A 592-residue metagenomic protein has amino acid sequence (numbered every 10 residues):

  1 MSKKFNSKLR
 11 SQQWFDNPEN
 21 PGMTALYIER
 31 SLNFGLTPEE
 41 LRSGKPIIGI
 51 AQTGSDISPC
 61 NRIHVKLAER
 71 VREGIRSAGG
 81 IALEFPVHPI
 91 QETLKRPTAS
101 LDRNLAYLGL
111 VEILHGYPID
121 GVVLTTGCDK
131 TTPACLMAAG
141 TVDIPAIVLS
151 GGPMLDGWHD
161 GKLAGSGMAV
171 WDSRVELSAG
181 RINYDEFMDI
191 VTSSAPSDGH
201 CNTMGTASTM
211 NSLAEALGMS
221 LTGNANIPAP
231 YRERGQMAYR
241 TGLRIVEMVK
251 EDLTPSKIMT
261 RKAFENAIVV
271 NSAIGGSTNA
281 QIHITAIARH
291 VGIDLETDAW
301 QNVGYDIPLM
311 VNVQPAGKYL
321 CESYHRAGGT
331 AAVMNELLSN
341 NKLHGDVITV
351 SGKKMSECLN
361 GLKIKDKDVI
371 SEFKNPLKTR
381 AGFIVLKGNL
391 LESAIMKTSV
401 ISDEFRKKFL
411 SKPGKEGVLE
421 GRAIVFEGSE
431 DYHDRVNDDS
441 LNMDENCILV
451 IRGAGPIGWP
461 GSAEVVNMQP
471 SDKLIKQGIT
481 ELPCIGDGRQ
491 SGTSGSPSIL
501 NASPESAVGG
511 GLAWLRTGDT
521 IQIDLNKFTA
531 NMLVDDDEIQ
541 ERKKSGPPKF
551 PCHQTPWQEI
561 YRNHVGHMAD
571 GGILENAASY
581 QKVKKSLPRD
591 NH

Functional and structural regions predicted by a protein language model:
S2-C60, L67-H88, T93, A99 (+3 more regions): Catalytic or ion-coupling anion/metal-binding cores of large enzyme and transporter domains
K95-D120: Aromatic/His-enriched, Gly/Pro-containing loop or helix-boundary segments that lie immediately adjacent to catalytic
L105-E112, A134, N266, D431 (+1 more regions): Well-ordered alpha-helical segments embedded in enzymatic catalytic cores
A106, T132, N467-P470: Amphipathic coiled-coil/heptad-repeat helices and related helical stalk/stem segments that mediate oligomerization
L114-C135, A146-G151: A short, small-residue-rich loop immediately preceding and capping a beta-strand
